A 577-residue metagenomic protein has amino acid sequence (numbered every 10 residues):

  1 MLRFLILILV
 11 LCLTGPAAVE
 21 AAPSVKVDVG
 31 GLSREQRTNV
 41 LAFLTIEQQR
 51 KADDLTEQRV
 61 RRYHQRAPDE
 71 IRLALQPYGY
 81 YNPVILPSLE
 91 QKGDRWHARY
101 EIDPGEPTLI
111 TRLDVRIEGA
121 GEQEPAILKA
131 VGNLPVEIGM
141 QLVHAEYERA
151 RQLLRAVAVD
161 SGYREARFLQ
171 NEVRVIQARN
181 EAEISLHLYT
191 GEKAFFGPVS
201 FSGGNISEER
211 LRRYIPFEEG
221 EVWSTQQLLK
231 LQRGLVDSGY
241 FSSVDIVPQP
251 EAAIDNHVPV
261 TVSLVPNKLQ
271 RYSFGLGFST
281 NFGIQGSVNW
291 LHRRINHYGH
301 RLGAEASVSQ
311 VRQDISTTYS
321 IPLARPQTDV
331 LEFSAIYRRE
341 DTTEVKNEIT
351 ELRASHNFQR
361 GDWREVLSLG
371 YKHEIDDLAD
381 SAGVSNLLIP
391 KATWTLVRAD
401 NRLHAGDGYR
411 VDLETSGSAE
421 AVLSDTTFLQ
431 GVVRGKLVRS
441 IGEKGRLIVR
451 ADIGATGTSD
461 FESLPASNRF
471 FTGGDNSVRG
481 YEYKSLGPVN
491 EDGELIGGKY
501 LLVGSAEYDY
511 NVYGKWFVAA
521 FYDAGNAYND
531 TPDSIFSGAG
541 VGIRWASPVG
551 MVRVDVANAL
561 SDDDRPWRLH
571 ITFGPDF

Functional and structural regions predicted by a protein language model:
M1-F4, V512: Positively charged n-region of N-terminal signal peptides that target proteins for export
L5-G15: Bacterial N-terminal signal peptides
A21-L41, Q48-T280, N289, G303-I321 (+2 more regions): Periplasmic polypeptide-binding modules associated with outer-membrane biogenesis and secretion
R66-A67, Y147, K346-L352, W363-E365 (+5 more regions): Outer-membrane beta-barrel transmembrane strands
A120, E124-K129, S224-D412, L429 (+6 more regions): Gram-negative/organellar outer-membrane beta-barrel architecture
V258, E443-F521: Extracytoplasmic gating/loop element in the C-terminal half of outer-membrane beta-barrel translocons and assembly
V345, D377-S381, D425, S459-R469 (+1 more regions): Outer-membrane beta-barrel and related beta-rich outer-membrane complex signature in Gram-negative bacteria
G525-V552, V556, L560-D564, L569: C-terminal structured "cap/appendage" subdomains that terminate the fold
